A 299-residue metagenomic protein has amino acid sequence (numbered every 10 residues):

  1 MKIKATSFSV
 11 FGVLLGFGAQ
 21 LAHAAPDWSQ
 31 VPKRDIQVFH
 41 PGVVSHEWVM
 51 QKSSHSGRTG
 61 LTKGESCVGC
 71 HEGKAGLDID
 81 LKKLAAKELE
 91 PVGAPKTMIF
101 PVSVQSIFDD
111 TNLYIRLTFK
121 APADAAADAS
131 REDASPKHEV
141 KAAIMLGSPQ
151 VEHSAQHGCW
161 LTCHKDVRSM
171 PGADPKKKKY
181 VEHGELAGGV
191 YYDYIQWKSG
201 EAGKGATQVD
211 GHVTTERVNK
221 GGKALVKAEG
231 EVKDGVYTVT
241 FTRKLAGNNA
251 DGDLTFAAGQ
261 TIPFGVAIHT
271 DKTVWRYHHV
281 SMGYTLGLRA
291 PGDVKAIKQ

Functional and structural regions predicted by a protein language model:
M1-V10: Bacterial N-terminal signal peptides that target proteins for export
S9-G18: Bacterial N-terminal signal peptides
G18-A24: Sec/Tat signal peptide C-region and signal peptidase I cleavage site
A25-H55, D133-K137, K141-K198, N248-Q299: Acidic/polar low-complexity flexible segments
S53-V68: Sequence/structural segment immediately N-terminal to covalent heme-attachment motifs in c-type and related
G64-K74, C163: The canonical Cys-X-X-Cys-His
N112-F119, Y237-R243: Short, well-ordered beta-strand segments enriched in hydrophobic/aromatic residues
K176-V232: Long, low-complexity, polar/charged, intrinsically disordered or flexibly structured peripheral segments
